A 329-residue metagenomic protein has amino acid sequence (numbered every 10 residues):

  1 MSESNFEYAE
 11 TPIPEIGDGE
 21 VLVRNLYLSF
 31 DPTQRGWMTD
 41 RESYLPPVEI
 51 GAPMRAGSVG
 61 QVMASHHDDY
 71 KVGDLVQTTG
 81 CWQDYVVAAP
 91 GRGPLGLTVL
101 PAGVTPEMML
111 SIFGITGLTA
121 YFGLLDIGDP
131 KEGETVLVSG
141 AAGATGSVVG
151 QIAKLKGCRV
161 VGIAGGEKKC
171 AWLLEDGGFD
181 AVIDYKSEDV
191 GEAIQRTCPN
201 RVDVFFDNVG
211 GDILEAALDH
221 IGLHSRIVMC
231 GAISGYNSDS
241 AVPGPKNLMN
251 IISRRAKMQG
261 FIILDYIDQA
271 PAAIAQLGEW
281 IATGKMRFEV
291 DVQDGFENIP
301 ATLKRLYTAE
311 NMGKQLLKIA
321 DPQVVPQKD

Functional and structural regions predicted by a protein language model:
T11-F30, T39-W82: Glycine-rich beta-strand-centered segment in the early N-terminal region that forms part of a ligand/cofactor-binding
M54-Q61, D69-G140, K285: NAD(P)H dinucleotide-binding glycine-rich loop of Rossmann-like/cofactor-binding domains, especially the beta1-alpha1
Q77, L137, I183, F205-F206: N-terminal Rossmann-like NAD(P) cofactor-binding module of classical short-chain dehydrogenase/reductase
L110-E188, E192: Mid-domain Rossmann-like dinucleotide-binding core that forms the NAD(H)/NADP(H) cofactor-binding site
T197-V204: A glycine-rich helix->loop->beta "capping" turn within Rossmann-like NAD(P)(H)-dependent oxidoreductase domains
D212-M286, I319-D329: Glycine-rich phosphate-binding loop and adjacent beta-alpha segment of Rossmann(oid) nucleotide-cofactor-binding
K285-V292, P300-D329: C-terminal capping/lid region of NAD(P)-dependent oxidoreductase domains
